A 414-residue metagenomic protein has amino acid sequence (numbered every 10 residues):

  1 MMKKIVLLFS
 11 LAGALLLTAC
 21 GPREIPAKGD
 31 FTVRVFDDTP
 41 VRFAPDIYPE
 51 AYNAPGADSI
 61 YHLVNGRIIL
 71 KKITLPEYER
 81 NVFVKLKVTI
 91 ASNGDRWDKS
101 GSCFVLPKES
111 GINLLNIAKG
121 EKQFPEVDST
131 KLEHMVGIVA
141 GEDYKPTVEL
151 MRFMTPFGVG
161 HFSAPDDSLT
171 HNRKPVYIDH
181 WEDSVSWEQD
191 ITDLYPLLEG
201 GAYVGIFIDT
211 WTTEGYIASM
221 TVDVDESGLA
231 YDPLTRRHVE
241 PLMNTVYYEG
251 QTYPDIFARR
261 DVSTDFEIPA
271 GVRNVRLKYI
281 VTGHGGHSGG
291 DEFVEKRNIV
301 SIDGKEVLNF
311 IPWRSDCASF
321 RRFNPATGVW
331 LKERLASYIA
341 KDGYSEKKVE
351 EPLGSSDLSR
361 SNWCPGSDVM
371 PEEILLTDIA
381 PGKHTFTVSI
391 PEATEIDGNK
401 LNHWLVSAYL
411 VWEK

Functional and structural regions predicted by a protein language model:
M1-K28: Bacterial Sec-dependent N-terminal signal peptides
C20-K414: Extracellular/secretory-pathway and virion-surface proteins
